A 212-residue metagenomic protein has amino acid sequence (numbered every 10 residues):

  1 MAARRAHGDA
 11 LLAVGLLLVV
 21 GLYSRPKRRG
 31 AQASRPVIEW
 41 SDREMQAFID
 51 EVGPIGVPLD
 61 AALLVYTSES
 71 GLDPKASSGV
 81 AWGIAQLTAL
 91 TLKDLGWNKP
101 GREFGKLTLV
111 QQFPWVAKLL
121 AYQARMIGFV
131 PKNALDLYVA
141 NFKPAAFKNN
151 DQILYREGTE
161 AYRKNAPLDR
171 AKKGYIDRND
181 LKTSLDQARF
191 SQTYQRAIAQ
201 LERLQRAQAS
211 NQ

Functional and structural regions predicted by a protein language model:
M1-A13: Membrane-penetrating hydrophobic segments
L17-L72, G96-N98, K106-G128, A188 (+1 more regions): Export/targeting segments at the very N-terminus of extracytoplasmic proteins
V57-D60, W82, A134: Extracytoplasmic
E69-D73, T91-D94, P144-K148: Solvent-exposed loop/turn segments at secondary-structure junctions within structured extracellular/periplasmic domains
K75-V80, D151-L154: Short, solvent-exposed loop/turn and secondary-structure capping segments
G79-K99, V116, N141: Substrate-binding/active-site groove segments that recognize and process beta-1,4-linked N-acetyl-hexosamine
D94-R102, Y122-L135, F147-R156: Substrate-binding/catalytic groove segments of enzymes that remodel or degrade extracellular structural polymers
K132-S210: Catalytic and substrate-binding regions of cell-wall glycan-acting enzymes that process beta-1,4-linked
